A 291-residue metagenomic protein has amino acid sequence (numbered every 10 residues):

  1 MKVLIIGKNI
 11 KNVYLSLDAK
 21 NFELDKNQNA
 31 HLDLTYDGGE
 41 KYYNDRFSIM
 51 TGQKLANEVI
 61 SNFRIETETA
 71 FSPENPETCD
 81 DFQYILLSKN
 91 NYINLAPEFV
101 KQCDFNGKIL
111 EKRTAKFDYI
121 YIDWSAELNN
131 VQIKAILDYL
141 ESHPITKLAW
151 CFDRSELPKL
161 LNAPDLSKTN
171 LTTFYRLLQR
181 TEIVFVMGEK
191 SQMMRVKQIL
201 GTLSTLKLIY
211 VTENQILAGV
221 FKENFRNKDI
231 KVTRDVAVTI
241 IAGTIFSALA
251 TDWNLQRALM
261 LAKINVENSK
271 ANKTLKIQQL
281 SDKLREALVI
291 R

Functional and structural regions predicted by a protein language model:
M1-D37, N44-Q53, V59-V236, T251-R291: Ribokinase/PfkB-type carbohydrate-kinase core domain
T239-T244: Feature representing long, continuous alpha-helical segments
F246-A250: Hydrophobic transmembrane alpha-helices
